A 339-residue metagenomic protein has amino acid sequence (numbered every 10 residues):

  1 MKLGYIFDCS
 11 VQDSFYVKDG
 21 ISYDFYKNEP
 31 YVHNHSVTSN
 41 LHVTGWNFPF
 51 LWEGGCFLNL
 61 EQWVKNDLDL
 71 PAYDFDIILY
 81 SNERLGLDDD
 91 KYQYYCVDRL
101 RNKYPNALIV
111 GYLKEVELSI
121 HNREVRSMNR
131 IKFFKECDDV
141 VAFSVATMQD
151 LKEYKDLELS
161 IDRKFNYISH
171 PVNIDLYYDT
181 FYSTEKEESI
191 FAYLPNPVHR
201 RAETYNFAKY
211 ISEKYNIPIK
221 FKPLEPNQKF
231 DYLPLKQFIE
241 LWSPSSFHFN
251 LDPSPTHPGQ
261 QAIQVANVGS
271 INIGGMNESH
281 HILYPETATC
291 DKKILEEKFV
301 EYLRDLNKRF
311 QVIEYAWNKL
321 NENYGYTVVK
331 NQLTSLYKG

Functional and structural regions predicted by a protein language model:
H35-W46, L303-K338: A charged, aromatic-enriched C-terminal amphipathic alpha-helix characteristic of glycosyltransferases across folds
V37, P171-L235: Conserved catalytic-core segment of nucleotide-activated headgroup transferases in glycan assembly
N47-E136, A142-E153: Extended catalytic core of nucleotide-activated donor transferases of GT-like folds
K135, P234-S245, N267: Short acidic alpha-helix that forms the nucleotide-activated donor recognition element in Leloir-type transferases
D139-Y178: Donor nucleotide-sugar binding/catalytic pocket of nucleotide-sugar-dependent glycosyltransferases
I239, Q260-N267, H281: Short alpha-helical segment that forms part of, or immediately flanks, the ligand-binding pocket in carbohydrate-active
E240-H257, S270: Acidic donor-binding loop of glycosyltransferase active sites
H281-V300: Change "using UDP/GDP/dTDP sugars" to "using nucleotide sugars
